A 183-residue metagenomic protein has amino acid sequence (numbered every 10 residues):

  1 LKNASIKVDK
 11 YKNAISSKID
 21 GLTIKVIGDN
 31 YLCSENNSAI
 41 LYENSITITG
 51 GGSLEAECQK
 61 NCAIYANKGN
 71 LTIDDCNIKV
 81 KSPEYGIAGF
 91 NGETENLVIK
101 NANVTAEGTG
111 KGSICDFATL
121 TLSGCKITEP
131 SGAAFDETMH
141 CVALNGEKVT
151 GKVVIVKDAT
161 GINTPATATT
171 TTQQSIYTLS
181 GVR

Functional and structural regions predicted by a protein language model:
K2-D158: A composition-driven surface/loop motif
A159-R183: C-terminal outer-membrane/trafficking sorting elements
